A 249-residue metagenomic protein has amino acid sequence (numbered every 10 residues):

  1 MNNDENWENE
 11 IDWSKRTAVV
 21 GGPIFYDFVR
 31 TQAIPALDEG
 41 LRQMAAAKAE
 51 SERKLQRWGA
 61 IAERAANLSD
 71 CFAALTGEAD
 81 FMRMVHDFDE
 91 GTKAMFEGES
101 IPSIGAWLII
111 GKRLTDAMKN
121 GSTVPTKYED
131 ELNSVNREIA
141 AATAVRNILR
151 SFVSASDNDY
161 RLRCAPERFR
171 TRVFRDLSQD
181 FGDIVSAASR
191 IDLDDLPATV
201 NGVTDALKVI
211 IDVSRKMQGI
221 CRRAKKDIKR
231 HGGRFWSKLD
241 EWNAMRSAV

Functional and structural regions predicted by a protein language model:
M1-N2, S247-V249: Short intrinsically disordered terminal tails
N2-S14: Extreme N-terminal leader/activation tails
W13-F28: N-terminal coiled-coil initiation/transition segments in long coiled-coil scaffolds
F28-L41: Charged, low-complexity eukaryotic segments that initiate or comprise alpha-helical interaction-prone regions
E39, A46-D240, M245-R246: Long, low-complexity or tandemly repetitive, helically biased scaffold regions used for multimeric assembly/adhesion
